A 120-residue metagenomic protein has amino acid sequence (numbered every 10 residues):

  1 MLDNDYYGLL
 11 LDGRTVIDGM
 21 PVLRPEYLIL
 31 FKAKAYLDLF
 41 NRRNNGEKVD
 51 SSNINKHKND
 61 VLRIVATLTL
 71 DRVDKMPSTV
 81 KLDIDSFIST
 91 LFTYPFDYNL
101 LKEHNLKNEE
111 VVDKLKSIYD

Functional and structural regions predicted by a protein language model:
M1-D120: Compositionally biased terminal segments of proteins
